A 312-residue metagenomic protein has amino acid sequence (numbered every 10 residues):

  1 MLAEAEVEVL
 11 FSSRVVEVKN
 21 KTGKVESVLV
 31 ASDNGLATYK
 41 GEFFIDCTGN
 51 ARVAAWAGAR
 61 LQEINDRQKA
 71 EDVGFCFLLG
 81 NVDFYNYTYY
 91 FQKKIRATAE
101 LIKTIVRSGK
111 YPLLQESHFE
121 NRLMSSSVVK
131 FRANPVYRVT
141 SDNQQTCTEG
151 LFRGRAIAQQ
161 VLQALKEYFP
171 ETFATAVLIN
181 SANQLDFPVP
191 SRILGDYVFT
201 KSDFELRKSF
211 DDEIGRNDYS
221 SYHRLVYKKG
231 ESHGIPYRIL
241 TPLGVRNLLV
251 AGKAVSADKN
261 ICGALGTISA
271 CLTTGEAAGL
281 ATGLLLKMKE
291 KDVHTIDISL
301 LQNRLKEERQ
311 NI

Functional and structural regions predicted by a protein language model:
M1-A3, T146: Generic signature of intrinsically disordered, low-complexity, basic-rich segments and short cationic peptides
A3-V15: A conserved beta-strand/loop element that lines the FAD pocket in flavoprotein oxidoreductases
S12, T22-K24, A31-S32, L36-F43 (+1 more regions): Flavin (FAD/FMN)-binding glycine-rich loop and adjacent Rossmann-like elements that form
